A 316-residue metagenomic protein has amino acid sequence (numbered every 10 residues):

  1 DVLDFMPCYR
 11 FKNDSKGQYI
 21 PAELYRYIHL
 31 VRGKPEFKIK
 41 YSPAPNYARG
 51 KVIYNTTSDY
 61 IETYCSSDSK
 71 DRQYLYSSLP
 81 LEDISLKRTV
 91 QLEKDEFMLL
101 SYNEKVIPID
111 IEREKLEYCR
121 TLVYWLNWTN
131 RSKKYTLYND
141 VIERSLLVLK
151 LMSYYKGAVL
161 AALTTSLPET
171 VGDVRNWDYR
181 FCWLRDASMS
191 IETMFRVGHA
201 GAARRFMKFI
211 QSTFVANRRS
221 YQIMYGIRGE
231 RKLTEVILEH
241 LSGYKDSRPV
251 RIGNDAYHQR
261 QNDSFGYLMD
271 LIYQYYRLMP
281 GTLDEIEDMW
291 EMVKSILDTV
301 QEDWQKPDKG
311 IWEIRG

Functional and structural regions predicted by a protein language model:
D1-G316: Acidic, mature catalytic/reactive cores of soluble proteins
